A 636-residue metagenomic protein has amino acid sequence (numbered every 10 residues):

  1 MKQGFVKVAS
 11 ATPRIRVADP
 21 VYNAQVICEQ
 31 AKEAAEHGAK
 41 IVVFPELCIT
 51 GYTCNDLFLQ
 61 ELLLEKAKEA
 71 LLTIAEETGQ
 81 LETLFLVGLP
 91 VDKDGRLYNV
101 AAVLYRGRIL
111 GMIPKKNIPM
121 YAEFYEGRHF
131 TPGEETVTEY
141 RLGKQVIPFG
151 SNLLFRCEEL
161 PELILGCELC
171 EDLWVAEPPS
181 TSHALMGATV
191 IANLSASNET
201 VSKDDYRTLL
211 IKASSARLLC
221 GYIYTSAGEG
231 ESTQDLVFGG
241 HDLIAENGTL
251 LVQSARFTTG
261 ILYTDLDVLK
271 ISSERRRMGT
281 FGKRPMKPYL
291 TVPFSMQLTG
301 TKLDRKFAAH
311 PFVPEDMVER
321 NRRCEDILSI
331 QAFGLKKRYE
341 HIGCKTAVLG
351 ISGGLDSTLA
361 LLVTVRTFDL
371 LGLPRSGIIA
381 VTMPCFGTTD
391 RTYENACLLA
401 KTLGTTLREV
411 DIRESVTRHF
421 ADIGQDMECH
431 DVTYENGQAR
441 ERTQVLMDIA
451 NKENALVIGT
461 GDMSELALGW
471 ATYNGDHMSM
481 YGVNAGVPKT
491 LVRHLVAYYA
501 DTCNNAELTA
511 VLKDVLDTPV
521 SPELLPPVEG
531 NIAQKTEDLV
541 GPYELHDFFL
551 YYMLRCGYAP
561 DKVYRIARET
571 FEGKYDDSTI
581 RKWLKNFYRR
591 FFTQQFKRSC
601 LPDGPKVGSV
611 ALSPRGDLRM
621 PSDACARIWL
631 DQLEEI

Functional and structural regions predicted by a protein language model:
M1-G350, R366-R375, L407: Enzyme catalytic cores with a strong preference for nitrogen-chemistry domains
K7, N23, P161-I164, L219-C220 (+5 more regions): ATP/NTP-dependent adenylation/nucleotidyl-transfer catalytic domains that generate, transfer, or process NMP-activated
